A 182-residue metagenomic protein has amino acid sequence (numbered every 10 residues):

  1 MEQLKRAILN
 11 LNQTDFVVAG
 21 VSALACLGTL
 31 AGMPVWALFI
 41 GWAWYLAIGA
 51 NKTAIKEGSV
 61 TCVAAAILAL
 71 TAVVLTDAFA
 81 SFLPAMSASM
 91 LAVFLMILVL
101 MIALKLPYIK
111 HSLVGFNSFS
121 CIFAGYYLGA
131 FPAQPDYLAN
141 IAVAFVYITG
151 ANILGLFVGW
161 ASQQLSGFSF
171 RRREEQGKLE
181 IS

Functional and structural regions predicted by a protein language model:
E2-A50, A142-T149, G155-S166, F170-E174 (+1 more regions): Alpha-helical transmembrane segments and their membrane-interface boundaries that form or gate the permeation pathway
N10-V18, S22, E57-C62, A66-A69 (+4 more regions): Alpha-helical transmembrane segments of multi-pass membrane proteins, especially transporters and channels
G32-A50, F94-L98, K105-Q134: Pore- and pathway-forming membrane helices of multi-pass small-molecule/ion transporters and channels
A37-T76: Alpha-helical membrane segments and adjacent membrane-interface helices in multi-pass membrane proteins
I55, V60, I67, V73 (+2 more regions): General detector of folded, globular domains
A69-S81, S89-Y108, S118-A124, G159: Short helix-perturbing small/polar motifs within transmembrane alpha-helices
A78-L83, A130-A142: Membrane-interface helix termini and inter-helical loops of multi-pass transporters
